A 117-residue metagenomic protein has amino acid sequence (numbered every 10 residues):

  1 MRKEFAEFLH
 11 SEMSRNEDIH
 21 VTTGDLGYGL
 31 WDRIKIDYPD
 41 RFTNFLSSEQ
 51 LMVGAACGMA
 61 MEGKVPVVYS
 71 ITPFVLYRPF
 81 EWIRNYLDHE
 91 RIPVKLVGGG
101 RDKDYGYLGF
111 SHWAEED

Functional and structural regions predicted by a protein language model:
M1-D117: Thiamine diphosphate
